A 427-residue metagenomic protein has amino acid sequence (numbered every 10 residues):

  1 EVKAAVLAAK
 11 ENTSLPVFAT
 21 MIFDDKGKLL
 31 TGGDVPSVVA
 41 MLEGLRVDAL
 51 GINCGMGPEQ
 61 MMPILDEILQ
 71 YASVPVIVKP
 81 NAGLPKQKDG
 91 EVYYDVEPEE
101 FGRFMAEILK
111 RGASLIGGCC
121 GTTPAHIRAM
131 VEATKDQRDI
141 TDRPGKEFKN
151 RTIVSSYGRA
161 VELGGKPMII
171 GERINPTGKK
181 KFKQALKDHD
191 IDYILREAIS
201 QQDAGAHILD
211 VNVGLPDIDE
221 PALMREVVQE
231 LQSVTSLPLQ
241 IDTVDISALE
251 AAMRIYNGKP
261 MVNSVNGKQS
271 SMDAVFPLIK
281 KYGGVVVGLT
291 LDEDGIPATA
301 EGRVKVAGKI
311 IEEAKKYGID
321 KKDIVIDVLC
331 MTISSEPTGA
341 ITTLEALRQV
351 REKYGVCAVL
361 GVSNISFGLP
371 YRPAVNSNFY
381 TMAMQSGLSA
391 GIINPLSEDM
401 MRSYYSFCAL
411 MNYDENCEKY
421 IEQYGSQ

Functional and structural regions predicted by a protein language model:
E1-V325, M331-Q427: Domain-level signal for soluble alpha/beta catalytic cores
